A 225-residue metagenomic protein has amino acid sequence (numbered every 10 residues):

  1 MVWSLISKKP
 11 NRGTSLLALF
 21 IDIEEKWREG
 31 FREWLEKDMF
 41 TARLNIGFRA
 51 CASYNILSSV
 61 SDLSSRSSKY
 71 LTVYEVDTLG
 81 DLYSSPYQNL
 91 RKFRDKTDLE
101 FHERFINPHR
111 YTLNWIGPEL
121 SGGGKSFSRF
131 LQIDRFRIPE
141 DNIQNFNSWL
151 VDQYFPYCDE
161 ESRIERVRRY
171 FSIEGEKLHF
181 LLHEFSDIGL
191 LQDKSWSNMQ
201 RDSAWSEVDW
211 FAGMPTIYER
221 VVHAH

Functional and structural regions predicted by a protein language model:
M1-H225: Macromolecular interaction modules
